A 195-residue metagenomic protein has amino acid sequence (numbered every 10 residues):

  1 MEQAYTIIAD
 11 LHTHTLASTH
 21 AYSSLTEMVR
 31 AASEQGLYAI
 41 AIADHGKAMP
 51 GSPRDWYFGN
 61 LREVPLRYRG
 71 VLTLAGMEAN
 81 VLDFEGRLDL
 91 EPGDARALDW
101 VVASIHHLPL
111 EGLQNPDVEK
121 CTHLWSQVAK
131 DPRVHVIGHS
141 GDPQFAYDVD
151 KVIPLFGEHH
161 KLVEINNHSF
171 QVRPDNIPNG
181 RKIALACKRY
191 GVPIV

Functional and structural regions predicted by a protein language model:
M1-A21, E91-W100, S104-P109: Mobile, glycine- and charge-enriched loop segments and immediately flanking short secondary-structure elements within
I8-S18, I42-H45, I137-G141: Histidine-centered catalytic micro-motifs
T19-Y22, S52, A146-F156, R173-K188: Histidine/acidic-residue-rich catalytic or RNA/ligand-binding cores of hydrolases and nuclease-related proteins
T26-I40, E63-L66: Alpha-helical scaffold segments that flank or form the walls of functional sites
S33-G36, A129-K130, K188: Non-catalytic positions within long, well-ordered alpha-helices that form the structural scaffold/packing of enzyme
Y38, L162, P193: Residue-level detector of anion-binding/catalytic polar loops
H45, V192-V195: Short acidic/histidine-rich active-site segments
G46, G51-I165: Extended substrate/RNA-proximal surfaces in nucleic-acid metabolism proteins
